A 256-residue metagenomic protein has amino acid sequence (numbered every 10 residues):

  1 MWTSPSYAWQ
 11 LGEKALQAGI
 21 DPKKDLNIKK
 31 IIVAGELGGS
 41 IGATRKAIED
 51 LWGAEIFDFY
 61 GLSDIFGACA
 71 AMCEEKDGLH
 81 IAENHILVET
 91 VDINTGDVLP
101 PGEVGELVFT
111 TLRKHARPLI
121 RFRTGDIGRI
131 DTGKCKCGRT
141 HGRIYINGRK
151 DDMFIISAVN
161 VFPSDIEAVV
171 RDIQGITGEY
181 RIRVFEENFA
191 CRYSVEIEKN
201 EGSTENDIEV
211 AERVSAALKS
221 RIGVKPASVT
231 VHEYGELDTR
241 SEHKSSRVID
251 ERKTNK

Functional and structural regions predicted by a protein language model:
M1-K256: Active-site glycine/GP-rich loop and adjacent strand/helix microenvironment that borders small-molecule binding pockets
